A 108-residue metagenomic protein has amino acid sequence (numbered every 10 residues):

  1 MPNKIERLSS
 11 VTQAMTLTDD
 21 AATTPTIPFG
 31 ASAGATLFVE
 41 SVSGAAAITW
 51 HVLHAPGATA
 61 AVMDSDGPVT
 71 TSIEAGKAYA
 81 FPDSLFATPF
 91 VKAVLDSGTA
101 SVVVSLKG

Functional and structural regions predicted by a protein language model:
M1-T16, T99-S101, S105-G108: Short, intrinsically disordered N-terminal pre-domain segments
S10-Q13, V62-E74: Solvent-exposed serine/threonine-rich low-complexity stretches and specific carbohydrate-binding patches
T12-S32: Extracellular ectodomain segments of secreted/surface proteins
T16, T23-T24, L37, A47-T49 (+3 more regions): Short stretches within intrinsically disordered, low-complexity N-terminal or propeptide regions
T23-G30, P68-T99, V103-G108: Beta-sandwich interaction modules
A33-V42, V91-L95: Hydrophobic beta-strand segments within beta-rich accessory/binding domains
G44-M63, V103-K107: Short, surface-exposed beta-strand/strand-loop-strand elements in extracellular ectodomains
